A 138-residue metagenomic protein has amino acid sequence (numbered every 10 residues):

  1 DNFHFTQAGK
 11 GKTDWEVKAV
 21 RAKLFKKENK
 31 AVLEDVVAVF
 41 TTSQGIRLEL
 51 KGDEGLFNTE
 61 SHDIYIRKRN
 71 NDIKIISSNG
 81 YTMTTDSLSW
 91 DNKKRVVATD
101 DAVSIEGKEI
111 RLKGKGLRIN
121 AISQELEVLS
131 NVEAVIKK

Functional and structural regions predicted by a protein language model:
D1-K138: Mature-chain termini and adjacent capping regions
